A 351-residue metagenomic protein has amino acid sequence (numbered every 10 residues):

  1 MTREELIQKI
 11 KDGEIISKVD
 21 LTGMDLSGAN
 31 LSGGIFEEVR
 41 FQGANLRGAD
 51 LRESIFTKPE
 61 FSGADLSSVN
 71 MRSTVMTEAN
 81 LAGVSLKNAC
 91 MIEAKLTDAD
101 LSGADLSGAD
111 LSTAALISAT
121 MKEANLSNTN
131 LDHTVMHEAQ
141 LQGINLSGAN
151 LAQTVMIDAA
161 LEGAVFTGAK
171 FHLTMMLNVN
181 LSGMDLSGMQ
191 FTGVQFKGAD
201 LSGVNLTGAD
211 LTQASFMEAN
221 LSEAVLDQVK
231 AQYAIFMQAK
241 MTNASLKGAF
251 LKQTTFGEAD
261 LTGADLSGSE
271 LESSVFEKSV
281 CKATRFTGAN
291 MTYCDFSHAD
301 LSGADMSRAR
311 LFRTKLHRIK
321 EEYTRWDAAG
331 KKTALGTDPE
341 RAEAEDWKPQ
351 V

Functional and structural regions predicted by a protein language model:
M1-V351: Tandem repeat scaffolds
